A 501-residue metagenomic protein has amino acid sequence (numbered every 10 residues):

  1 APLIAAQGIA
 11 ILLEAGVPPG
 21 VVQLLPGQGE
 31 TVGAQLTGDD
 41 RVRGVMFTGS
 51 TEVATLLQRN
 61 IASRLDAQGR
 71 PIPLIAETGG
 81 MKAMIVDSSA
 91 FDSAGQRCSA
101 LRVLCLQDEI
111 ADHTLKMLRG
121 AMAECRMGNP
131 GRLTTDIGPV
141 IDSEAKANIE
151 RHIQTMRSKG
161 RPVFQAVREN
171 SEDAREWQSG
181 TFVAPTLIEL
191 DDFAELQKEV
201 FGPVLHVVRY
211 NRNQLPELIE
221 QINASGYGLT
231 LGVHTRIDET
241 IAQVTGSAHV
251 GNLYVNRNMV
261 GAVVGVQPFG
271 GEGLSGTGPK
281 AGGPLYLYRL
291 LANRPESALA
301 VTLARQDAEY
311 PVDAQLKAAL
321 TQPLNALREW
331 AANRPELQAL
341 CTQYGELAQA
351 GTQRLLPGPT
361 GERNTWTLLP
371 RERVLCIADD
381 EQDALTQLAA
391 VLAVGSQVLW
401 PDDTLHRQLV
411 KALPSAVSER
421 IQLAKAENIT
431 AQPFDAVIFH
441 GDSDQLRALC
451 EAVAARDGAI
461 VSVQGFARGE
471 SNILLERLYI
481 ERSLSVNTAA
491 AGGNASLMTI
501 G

Functional and structural regions predicted by a protein language model:
A1-L12, G29-G33, V42-G44, V53 (+6 more regions): Extended, hydrophobic alpha-helical segments in both membrane/secreted and soluble proteins
A5-G8, L36, L57-Q58, T114 (+5 more regions): Hydrophobic packing residues within well-ordered alpha-helices of enzyme cores
G16-V17, R41-V42, M46, S89-D92 (+5 more regions): Conserved C-terminal structural/oligomerization subdomain of aldehyde/semialdehyde dehydrogenase
T48-S50, P73-G79, S88-C105, M127 (+1 more regions): Active-site PLP-lysine loop of aminotransferase-like
T55, K82-D87, A100-L101, V204-V208: Adenylate-forming
N60-G79, S88-S89, L253-V264: Flexible glycine/proline-rich, aromatic-decorated loop/lid segments
R161-T181: Conserved PLP cofactor-binding pocket of PLP-dependent enzymes
